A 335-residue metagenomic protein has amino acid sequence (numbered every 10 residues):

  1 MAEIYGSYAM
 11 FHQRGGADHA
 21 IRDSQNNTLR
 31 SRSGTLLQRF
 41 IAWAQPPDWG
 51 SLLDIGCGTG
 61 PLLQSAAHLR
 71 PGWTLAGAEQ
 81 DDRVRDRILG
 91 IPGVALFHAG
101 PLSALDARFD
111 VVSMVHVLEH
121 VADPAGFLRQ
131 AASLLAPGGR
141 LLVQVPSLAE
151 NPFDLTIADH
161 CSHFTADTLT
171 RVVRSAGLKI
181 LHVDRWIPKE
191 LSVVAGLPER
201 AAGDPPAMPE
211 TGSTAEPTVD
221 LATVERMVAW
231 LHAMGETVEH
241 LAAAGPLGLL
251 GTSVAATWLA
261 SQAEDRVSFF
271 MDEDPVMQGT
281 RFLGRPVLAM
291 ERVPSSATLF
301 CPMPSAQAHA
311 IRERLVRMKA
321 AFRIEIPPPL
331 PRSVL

Functional and structural regions predicted by a protein language model:
M1-A107, V111-V115, L128, L191 (+4 more regions): Conserved N-terminal segment of class I S-adenosyl-L-methionine
G72-W73, G139, A320-F322: A short helix->loop->beta-strand "cap" motif at the edges of active sites that frequently abuts
V115-A122: Short catalytic micro-motifs in class I SAM-dependent methyltransferases
G126-R140: A short glycine-rich, Lys/Arg-flanked "PGG" loop and its adjoining helix->strand segment in the class I
L142-V172: Short, glycine-/aromatic-enriched active-site segment of Class I SAM-dependent methyltransferases
L178-P188: Conserved S-adenosyl-L-methionine
W186-G196: Structured, non-catalytic alpha/beta "coupling" segments that mediate domain-domain communication and provide generic
V194, P198-L335: Hydrophobic, well-ordered beta-alpha structural blocks that scaffold small-molecule cofactor pockets
